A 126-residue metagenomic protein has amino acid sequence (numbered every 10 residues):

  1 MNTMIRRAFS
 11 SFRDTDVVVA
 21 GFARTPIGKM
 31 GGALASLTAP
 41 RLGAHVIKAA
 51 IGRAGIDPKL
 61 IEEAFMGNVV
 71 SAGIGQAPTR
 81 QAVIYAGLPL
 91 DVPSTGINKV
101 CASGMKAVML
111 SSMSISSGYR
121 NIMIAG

Functional and structural regions predicted by a protein language model:
N2-H45, V100-S103, A107-G126: Conserved beta-strand-centric core segments of catalytic alpha/beta enzyme folds
R13-T15, I56-K59, L90, G118: Structured loop/turn residues at beta-strand edges in well-structured enzyme cores
V18, F65, G96: Conserved beta-strand segments that form the floor/walls of ligand-binding pockets within enzyme and binding domains
K29-L37, R53, N68-G73: N-terminal transmembrane alpha-helices
A49-E62: Phosphate/pyrophosphate-binding loops at sites that engage ATP/ADP/AMP, CoA/4′-phosphopantetheine, polyphosphate
L60, F65, M123-A125: Short beta-strand segments at enzyme active-site cores
N68-M123: Conserved catalytic cysteine-centered active-site region of acyl-thioester-dependent Claisen-condensing enzymes
